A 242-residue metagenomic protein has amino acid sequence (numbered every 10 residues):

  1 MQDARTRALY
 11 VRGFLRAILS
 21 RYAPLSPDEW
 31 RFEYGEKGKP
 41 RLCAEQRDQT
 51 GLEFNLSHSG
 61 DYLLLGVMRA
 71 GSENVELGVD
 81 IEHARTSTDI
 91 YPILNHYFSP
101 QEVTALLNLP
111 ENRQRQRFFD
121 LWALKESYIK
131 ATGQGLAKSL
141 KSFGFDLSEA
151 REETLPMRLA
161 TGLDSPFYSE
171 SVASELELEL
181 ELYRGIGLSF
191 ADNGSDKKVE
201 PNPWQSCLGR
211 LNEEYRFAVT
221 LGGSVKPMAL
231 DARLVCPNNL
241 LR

Functional and structural regions predicted by a protein language model:
M1-R242: Core catalytic alpha/beta fold that binds nucleotide/phospho-ligands
